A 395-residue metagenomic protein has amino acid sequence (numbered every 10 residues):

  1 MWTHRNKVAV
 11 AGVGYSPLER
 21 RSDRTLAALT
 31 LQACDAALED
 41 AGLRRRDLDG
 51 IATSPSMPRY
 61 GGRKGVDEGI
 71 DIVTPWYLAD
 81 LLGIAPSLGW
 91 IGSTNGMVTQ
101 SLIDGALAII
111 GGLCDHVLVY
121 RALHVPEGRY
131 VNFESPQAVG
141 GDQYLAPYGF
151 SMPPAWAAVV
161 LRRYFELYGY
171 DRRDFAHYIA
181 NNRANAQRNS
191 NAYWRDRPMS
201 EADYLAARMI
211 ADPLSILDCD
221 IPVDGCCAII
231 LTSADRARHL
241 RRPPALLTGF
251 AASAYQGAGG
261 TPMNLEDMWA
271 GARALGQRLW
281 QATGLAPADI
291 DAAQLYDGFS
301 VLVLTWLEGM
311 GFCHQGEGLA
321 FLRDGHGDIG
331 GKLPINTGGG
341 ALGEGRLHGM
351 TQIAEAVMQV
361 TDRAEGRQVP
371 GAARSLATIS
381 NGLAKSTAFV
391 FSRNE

Functional and structural regions predicted by a protein language model:
M1-A27, A36, H177, M209-A274 (+7 more regions): Condensing-enzyme catalytic core mediating Claisen C-C bond formation in acyl metabolism
M1-G96, D104, Y164-D171, Y193-W194 (+5 more regions): Conserved active-site "lid/cap" helical segment
T3-N6, L18, Y60-Y120, H124-W156 (+4 more regions): Conserved catalytic cysteine-centered active-site region of acyl-thioester-dependent Claisen-condensing enzymes
S22-R24, R63-K64, I103, G128-F133 (+5 more regions): Short acidic, glycine/serine/threonine-rich loops at helix termini
R45-P55, G89-S93, V117-A122, D174-A180 (+5 more regions): Beta-strand segments within the central parallel beta-sheet cores of soluble alpha/beta enzyme folds
P58-I70, G259-N264, D297-A320, L383-V390: Short glycine/threonine-rich loop-to-helix capping motif typified by GTGT followed within a few residues by an Asp-Pro
G92-L123, P154-R188, I229-D235, E344-A364: Active-site-proximal alpha-helical scaffold in enzymes
E266-R273, Q277-S300, G309, A341-G345: Extended C-terminal subregions enriched in glycine
